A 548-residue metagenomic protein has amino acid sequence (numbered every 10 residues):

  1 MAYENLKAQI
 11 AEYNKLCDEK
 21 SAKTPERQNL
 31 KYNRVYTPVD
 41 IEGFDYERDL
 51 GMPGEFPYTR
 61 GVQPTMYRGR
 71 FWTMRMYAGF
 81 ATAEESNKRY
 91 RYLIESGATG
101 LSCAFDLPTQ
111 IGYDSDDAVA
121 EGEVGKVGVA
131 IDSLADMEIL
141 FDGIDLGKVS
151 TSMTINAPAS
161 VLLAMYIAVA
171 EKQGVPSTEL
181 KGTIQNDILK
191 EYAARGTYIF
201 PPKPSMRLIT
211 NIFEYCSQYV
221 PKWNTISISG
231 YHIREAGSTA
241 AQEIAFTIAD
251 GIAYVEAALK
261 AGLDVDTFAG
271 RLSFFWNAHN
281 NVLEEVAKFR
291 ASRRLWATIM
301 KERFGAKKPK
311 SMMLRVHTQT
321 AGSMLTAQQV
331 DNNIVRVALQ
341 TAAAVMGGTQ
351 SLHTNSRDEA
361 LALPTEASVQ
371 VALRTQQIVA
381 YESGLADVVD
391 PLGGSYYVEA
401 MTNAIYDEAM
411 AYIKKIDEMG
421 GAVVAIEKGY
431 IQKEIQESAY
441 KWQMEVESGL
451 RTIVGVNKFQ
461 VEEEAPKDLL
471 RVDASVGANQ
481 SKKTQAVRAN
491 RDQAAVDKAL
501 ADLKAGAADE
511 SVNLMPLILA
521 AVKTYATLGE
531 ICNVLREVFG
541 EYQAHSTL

Functional and structural regions predicted by a protein language model:
M1-H279, E284, R303, K310-H317 (+3 more regions): Catalytic alpha/beta active-site cores
A11-G43, M52-Y58, L107, T365-E366 (+2 more regions): Flexible, glycine-rich loop/tail regions that form catalytic "lids" or insertion modules at the edges of active sites
G79, S152-P158, G230-R234, F275-V282 (+5 more regions): Conserved short loop/turn motifs at secondary-structure junctions
S86-R89, D136-L140, L162-Y166, S205-I212 (+16 more regions): General structural feature for long, well-ordered alpha-helical segments within catalytic domains of soluble enzymes
G122-G125, I199-K203, A372-R374, V446-S448 (+1 more regions): Short, structured secondary-structure boundary patches
A245-Y254, A261, S273-G455: Active-site capping/gating regions of soluble enzymes
